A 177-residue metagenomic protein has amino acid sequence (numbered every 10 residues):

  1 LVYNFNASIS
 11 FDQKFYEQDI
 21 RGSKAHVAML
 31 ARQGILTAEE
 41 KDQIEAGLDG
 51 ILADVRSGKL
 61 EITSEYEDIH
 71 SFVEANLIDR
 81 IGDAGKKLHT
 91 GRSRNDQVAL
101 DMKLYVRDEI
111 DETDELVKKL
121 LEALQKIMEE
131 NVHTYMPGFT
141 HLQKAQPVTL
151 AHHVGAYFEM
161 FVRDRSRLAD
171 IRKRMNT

Functional and structural regions predicted by a protein language model:
L1-T177: A helix-coil-helix interface module used to build multimeric assemblies and to scaffold catalytic/cofactor sites
